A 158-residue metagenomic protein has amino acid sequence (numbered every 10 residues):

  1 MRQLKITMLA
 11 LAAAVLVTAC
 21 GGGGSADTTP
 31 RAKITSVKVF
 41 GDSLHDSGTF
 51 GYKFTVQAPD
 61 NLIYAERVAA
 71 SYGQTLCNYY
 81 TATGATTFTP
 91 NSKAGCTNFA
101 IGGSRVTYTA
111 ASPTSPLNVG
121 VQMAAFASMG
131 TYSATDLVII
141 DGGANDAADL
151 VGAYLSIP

Functional and structural regions predicted by a protein language model:
M1-M8: Bacterial N-terminal signal peptides that target proteins for export
C20-P158: Conserved active-site regions of diverse hydrolases
